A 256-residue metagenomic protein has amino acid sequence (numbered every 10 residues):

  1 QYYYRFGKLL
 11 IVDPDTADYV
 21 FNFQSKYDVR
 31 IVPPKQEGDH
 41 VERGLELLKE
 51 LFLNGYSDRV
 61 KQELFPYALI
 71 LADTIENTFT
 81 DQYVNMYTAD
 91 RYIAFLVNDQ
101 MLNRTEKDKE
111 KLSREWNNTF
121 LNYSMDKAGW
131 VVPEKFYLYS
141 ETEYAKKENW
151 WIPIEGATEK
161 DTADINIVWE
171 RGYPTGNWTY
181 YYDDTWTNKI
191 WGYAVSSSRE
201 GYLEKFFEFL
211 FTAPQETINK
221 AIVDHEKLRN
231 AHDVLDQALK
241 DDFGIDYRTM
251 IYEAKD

Functional and structural regions predicted by a protein language model:
Y2-D256: First exposed extracellular module after export/assembly in secreted or surface-exposed proteins
